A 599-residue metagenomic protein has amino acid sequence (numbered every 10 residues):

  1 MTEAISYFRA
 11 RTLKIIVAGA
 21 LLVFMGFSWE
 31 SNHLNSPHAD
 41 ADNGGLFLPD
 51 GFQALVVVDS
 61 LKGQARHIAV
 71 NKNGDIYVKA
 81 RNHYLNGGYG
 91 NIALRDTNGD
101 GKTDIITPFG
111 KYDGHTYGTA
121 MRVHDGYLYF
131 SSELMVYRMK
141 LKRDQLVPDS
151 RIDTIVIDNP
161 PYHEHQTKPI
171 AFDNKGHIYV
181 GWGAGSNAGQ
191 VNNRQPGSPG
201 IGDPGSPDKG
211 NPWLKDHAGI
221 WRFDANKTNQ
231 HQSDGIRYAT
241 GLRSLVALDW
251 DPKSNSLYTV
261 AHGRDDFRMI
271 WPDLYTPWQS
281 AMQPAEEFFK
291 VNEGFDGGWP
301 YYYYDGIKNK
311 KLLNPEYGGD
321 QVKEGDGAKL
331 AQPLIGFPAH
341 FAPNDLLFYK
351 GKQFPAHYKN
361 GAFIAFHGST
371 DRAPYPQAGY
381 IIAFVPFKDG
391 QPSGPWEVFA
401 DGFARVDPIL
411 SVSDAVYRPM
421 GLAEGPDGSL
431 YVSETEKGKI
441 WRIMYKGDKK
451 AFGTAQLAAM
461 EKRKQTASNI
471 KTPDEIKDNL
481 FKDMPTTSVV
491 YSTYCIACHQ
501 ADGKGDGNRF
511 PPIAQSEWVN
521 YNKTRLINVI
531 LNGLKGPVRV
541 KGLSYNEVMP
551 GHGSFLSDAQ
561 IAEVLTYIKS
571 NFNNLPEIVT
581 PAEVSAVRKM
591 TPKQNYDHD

Functional and structural regions predicted by a protein language model:
N32-D50, G63, Y137, A184-S233 (+3 more regions): Beta-propeller domain segments
H33-N35, Y304, Q377, K450-K482 (+1 more regions): Flexible coil segments in periplasmic/lumen-exposed cytochrome c-class electron-transfer proteins
I68, T119-M121, I170, L245-L248 (+2 more regions): Hydrophobic core register within WD40 beta-propeller blades
N71-N73, V123-D125, F172-K175, D249-S254 (+2 more regions): Residue-level detector of Asp-centered blade-edge/turn motifs that repeat once per structural unit in beta-propeller
D75-K79, Y127-F130, H177-G181, S256-V260 (+3 more regions): Conserved beta-propeller blade signature
I105-Y112, T116-H124, E133-D173, D203 (+1 more regions): Asp-box/WD-like beta-propeller blade repeats and closely related beta-sheet repeat scaffolds
L422, I440, T487, Y491-A501 (+2 more regions): The canonical Cys-X-X-Cys-His
F481-D506, Y521-N532: Sequence/structural segment immediately N-terminal to covalent heme-attachment motifs in c-type and related
